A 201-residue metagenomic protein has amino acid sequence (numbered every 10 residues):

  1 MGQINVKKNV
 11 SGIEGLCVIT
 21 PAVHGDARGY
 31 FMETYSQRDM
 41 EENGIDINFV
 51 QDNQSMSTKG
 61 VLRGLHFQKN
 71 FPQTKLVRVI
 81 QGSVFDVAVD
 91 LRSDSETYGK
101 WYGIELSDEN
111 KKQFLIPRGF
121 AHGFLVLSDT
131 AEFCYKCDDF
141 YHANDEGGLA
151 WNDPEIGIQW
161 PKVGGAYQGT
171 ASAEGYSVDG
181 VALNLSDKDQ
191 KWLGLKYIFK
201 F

Functional and structural regions predicted by a protein language model:
M1-E109, S128-T130, C137-F201: Non-catalytic, conserved peripheral segments adjacent to functional cores
F114, H122-L127, Y135: Short beta-strand His + acidic residue motifs that chelate non-heme Fe in jelly-roll/DSBH and cupin folds
